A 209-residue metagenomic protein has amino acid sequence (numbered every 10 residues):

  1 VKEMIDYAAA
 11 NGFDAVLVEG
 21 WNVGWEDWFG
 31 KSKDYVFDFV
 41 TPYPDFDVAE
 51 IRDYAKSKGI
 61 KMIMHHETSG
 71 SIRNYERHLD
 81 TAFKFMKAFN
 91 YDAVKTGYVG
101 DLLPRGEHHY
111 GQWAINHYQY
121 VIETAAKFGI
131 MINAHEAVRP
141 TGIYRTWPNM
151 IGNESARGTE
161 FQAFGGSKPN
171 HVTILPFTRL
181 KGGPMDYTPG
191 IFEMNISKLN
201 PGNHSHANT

Functional and structural regions predicted by a protein language model:
V1-D6, N11: An acidic-aromatic substrate-binding cleft motif
V16: Structured mid-domain segments that build the active-site/substrate or prosthetic-cofactor binding neighborhood
E19-H206: Aromatic- and carboxylate-enriched substrate-binding clefts and catalytic-loop regions of carbohydrate-active enzymes
T209: Catalytic cores of secreted or luminal carbohydrate-active enzymes
